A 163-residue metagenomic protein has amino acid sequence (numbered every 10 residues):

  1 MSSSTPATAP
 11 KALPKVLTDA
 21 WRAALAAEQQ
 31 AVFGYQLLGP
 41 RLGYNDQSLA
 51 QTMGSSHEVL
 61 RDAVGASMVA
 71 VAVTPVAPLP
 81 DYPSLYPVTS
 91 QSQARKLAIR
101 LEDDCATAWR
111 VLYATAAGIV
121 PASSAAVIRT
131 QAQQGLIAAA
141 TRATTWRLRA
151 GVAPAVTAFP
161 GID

Functional and structural regions predicted by a protein language model:
M1-D163: All-alpha RGS (Regulator of G-protein Signaling) helical domain and cognate RGS-like helical scaffolds
